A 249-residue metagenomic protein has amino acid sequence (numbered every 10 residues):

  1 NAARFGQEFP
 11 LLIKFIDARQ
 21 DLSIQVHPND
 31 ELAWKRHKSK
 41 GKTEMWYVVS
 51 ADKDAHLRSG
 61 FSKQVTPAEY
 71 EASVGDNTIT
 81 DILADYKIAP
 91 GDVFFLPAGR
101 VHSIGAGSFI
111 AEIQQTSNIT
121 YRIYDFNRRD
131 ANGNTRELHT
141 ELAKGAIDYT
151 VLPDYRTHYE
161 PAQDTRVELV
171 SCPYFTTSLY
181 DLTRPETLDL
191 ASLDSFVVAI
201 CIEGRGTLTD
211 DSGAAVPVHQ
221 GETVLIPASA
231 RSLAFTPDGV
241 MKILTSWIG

Functional and structural regions predicted by a protein language model:
N1-P90, I104-R205, T209-D211, V216-P217 (+2 more regions): Active-site region of the double-stranded beta-helix
G91, S232-F235: Noncatalytic modules at the cell exterior or secretory-pathway interfaces, chiefly beta-strand-rich lectin/adhesion
R100-S103, A230-L233: Short, charged beta-turn/beta-strand-edge "cap" motif at the junction between a beta-strand and an adjacent loop
D210, V218-Q220, L225-A228: Active-site pocket scaffolds in enzymes
E222, S229-S232, G239-V240, I248-G249: A short, acidic, flexible beta-alpha connecting loop/helix-capping segment that sits on the rim of active
